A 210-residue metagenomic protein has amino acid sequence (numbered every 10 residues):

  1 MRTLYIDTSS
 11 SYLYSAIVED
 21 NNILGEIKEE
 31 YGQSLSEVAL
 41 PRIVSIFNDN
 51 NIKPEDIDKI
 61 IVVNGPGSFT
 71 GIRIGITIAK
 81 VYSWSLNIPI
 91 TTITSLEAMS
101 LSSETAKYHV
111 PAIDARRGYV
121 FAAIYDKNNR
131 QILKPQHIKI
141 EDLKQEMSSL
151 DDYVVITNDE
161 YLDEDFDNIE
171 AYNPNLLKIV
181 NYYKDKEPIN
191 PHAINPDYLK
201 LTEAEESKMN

Functional and structural regions predicted by a protein language model:
M1-N22, T91-N210: Oxyanion-binding and handling regions
M1-V62: N-terminal beta-alpha supersecondary unit
I27, P66, E187: Conserved short-loop catalytic and cofactor-binding motifs
E30-V38, F69, R73, T77 (+1 more regions): Residues at secondary-structure transition points
S36, L40, G75, A79 (+2 more regions): A general structural signal for well-ordered alpha-helical segments in protein cores
I43, I78-Y82, S100: Buried hydrophobic packing segments
K59-I90, S95: DPxDG-like acidic metal-binding loop motif
